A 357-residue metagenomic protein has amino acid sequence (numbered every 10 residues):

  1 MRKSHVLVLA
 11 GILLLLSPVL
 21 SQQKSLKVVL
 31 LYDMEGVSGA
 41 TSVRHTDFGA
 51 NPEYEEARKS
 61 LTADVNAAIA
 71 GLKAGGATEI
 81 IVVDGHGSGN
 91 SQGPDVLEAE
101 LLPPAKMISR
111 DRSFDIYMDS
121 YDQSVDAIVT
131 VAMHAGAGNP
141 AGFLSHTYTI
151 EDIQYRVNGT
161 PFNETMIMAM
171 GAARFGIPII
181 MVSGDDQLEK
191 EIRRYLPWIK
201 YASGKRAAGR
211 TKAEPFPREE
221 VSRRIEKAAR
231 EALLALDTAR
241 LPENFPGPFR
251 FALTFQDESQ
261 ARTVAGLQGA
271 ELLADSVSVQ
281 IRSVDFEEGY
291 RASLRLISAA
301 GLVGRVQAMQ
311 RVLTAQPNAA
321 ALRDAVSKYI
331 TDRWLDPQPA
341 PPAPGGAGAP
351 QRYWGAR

Functional and structural regions predicted by a protein language model:
M1-V8: Bacterial N-terminal signal peptides that target proteins for export
V8-P18: Bacterial N-terminal signal peptides
V19-Q23: Boundary at the C-terminal end of the N-terminal hydrophobic targeting segment
K24-L26, A40-T41, V65-Q123: Glycine-rich nucleotide/cofactor/substrate-binding loop typically near the N-terminus or early in the first domain
T46-A67: Short catalytic helix/loop segments, enriched in acidic residues and glycine and frequently bearing histidine
I80, V221, A228-R357: C-terminal accessory domains and tails appended to enzymatic cores
A105, Y117-R174, P178-V182, Y201: Divalent-metal (Mg2+/Mn2+/Ca2+)-assisted nucleotide/phosphate chemistry catalytic cores
P161-A265: Glycine-rich, Lys/Arg-enriched anion-binding loops that position phosphate/diphosphate groups for phosphoryl
